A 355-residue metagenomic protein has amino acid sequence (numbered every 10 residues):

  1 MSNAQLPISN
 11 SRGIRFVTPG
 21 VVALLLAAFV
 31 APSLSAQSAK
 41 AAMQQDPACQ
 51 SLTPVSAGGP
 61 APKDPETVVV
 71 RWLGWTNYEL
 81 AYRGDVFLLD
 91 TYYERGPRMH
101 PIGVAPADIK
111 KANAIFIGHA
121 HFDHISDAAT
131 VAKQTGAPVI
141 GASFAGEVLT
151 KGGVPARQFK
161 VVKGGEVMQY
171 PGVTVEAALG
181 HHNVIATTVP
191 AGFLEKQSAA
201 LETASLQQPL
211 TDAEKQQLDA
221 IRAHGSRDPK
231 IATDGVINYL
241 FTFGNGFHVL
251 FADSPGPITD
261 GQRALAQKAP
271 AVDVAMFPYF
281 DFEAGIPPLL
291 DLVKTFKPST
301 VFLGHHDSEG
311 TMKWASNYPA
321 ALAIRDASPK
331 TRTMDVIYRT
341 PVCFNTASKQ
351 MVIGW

Functional and structural regions predicted by a protein language model:
M1-G13, V17: Short, basic, low-complexity termini and linkers enriched in Ser/Thr/Gly/Pro that act as targeting/leader peptides
P19-S33: Bacterial N-terminal signal peptides
K40-P65, F144-I237, T242-G244, I337-R339: Metallo-beta-lactamase
C49-K63, W72-L73, N77-H121, S126-K133 (+2 more regions): Pre-active-site segment of Zn-dependent metallo-hydrolases
L88-Y92, K111-A120, I140-S143, V249-P255 (+3 more regions): Active-site neighborhood of phospho(di)ester-bond hydrolases with catalytic His/Asp-centered motifs
G96, H121-S126, G146-L149, E166-M168 (+4 more regions): Active-site environment of divalent metal-dependent phosphoester hydrolases
G146-M168, L290, F296-W355: Binuclear metal-ion centers of metallo-dependent hydrolases, dominated by the metallo-beta-lactamase
Q216-K294: Active-site-proximal loop/helix segments of hydrolase catalytic cores
